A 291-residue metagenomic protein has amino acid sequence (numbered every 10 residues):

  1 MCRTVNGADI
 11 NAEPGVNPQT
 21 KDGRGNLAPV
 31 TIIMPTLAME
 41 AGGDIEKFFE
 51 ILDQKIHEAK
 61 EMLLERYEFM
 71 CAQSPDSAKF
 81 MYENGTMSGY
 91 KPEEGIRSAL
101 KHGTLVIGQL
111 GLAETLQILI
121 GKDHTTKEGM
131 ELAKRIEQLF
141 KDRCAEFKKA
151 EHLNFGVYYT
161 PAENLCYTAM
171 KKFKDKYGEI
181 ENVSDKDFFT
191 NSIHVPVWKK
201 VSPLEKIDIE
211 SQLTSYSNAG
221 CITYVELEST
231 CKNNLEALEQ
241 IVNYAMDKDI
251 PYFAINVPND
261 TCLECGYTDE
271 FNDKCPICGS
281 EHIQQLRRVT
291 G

Functional and structural regions predicted by a protein language model:
M1-K101, K122, T126-Q284: Conserved catalytic cores of very large enzyme subunits
L105-I118, Q138: Contiguous, well-ordered alpha-helical segments that form the cores/surfaces of helical PPI scaffolds
